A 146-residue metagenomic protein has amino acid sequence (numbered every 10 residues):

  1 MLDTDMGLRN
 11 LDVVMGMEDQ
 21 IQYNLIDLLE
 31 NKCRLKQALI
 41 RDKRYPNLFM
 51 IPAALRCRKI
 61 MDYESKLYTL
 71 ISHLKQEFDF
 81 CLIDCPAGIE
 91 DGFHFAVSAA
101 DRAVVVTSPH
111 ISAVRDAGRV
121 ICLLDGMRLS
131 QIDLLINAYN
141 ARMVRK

Functional and structural regions predicted by a protein language model:
T4-Q76: P-loop/Walker-type NTP enzyme "switch/lid" segment
S65, T69, H73-Q76, F80 (+1 more regions): Conserved catalytic-core segment of NTP-binding enzymes
